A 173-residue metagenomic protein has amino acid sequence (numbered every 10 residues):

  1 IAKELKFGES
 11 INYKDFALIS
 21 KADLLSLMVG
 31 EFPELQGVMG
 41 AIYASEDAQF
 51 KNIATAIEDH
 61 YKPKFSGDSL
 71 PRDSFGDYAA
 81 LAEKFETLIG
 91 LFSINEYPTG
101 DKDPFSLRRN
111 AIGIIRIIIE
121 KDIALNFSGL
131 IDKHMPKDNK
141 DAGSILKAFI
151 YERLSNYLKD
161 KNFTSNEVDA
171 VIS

Functional and structural regions predicted by a protein language model:
I1-S173: Amphipathic alpha-helical "coupling" segments that flank catalytic cores
